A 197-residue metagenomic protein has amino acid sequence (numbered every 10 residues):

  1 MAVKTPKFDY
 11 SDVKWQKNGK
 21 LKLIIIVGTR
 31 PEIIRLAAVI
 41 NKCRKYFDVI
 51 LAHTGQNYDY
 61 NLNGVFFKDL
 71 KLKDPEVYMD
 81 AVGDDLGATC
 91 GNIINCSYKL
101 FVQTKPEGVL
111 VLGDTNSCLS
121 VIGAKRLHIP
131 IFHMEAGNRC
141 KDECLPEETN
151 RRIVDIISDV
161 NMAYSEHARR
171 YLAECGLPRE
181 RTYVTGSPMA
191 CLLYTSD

Functional and structural regions predicted by a protein language model:
A2-Q56: N-terminal subdomain of nucleotide-sugar transferases
K22, E107-G108: Structural motif
G28-T29, H53-Q56, D114, A136 (+1 more regions): Cofactor-binding loop segments of dinucleotide-utilizing enzymes, especially the Rossmann-like FAD- and NAD(P)+-binding
D48-T89: Conserved nucleotide-sugar phosphate-binding/catalytic loop shared by glycosyltransferases and other
L86-K105: An amphipathic, basic-hydrophobic alpha-helix
L110-L127: An aromatic- and histidine-rich active-site surface loop
I129-L192: Active-site-proximal region of nucleotide-activated glycan assembly enzymes, centered on histidine/acidic-rich loops
Y194-D197: Conserved small/polar residues in nucleotide/adenosyl-binding loops
